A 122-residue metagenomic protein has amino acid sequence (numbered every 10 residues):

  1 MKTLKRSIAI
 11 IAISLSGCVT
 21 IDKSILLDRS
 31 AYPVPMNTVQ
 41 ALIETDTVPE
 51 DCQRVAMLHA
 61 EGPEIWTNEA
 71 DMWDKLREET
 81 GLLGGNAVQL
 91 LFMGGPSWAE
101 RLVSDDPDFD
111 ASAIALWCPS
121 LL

Functional and structural regions predicted by a protein language model:
K2-I10: Sec-dependent signal peptide recognition, specifically the positively charged N-region followed immediately by
S14-G17: C-terminal motif of bacterial Sec signal peptides marking the signal peptidase cleavage site
V19-D22: Bacterial signal peptide processing site
L27-E50: Post-signal peptide N-terminal segment of mature Sec-exported envelope proteins
V48-C52, G81-L82, D105-P107: Extracellular/periplasmic catalytic domains that process cell-envelope and extracellular macromolecules
Q53-G95: Short, well-ordered alpha-helical segments
G95-L122: Short acidic, glycine/proline-enriched helix-loop-strand junctions
